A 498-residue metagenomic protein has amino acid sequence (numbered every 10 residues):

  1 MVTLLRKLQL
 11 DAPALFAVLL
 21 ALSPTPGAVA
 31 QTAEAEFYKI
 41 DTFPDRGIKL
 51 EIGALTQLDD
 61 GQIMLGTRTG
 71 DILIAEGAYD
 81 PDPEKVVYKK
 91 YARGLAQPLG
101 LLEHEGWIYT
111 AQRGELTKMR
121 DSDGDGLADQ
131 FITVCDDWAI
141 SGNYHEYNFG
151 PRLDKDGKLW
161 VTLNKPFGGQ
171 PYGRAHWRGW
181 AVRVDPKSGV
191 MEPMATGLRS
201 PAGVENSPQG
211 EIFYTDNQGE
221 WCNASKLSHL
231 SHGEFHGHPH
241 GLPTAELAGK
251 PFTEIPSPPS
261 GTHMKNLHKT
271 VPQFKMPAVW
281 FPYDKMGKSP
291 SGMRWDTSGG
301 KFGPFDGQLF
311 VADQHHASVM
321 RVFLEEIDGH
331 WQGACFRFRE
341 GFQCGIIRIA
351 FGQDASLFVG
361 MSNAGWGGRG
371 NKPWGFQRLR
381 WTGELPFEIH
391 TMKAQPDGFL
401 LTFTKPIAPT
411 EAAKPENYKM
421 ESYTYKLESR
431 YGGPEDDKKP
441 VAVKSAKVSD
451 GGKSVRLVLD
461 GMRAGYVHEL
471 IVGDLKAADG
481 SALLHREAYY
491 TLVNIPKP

Functional and structural regions predicted by a protein language model:
M1-L10: N-terminal secretory signal peptides that target proteins for export/translocation
D11-P24: Bacterial N-terminal signal peptides
A30-L400, P409: Beta-propeller domains with acidic blade repeats across secreted/periplasmic ectodomains and cytosolic WD/CNH propellers
F399-F403, L457-L459: Short, well-ordered beta-strand segments enriched in hydrophobic/aromatic residues
L401-S445, L470-A477, R486-Y490: Short, surface-exposed alpha-helix to beta-strand junction/turn motifs within ectodomains of secreted and cell-envelope
V448-G451: Blade-terminus and WD-like Trp-Asp/Gly-His loop motifs, strongest in beta-propeller folds
G461-G465: Surface-exposed, short loops/turns at beta-strand junctions within beta-sandwich domains
L484-P498: Short beta-strand elements
